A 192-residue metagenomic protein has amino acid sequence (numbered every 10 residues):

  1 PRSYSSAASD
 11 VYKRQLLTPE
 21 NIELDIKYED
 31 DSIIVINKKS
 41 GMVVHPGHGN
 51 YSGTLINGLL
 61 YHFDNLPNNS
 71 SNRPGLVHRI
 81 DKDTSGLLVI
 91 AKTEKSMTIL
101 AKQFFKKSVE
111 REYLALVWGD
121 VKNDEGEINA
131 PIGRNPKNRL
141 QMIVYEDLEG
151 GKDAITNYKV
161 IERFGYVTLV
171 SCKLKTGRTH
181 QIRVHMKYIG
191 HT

Functional and structural regions predicted by a protein language model:
P1-A8, Y12: Single conserved hydrophobic/aromatic residue that forms the stacking wall/gate of nucleotide- or nucleobase-binding
Q15-D30: Short, compositionally biased
M42-Y61, M97, L116-T168, V184: Glycine- and acidic-residue-rich catalytic/RNA-contacting loop of pseudouridine synthases
G49-P67, F104-R111: A short alpha->loop->secondary-structure connector
N68-F105: Glycine/acidic-rich beta-strand-loop module
F164-T176, Y188-T192: Extended, polar beta-sheet/loop recognition surfaces of beta-rich domains that mediate binding to diverse ligands
H180-M186: Short beta-strand segments enriched for Tyr within beta-sheet-rich domains, predominantly fibronectin type III
